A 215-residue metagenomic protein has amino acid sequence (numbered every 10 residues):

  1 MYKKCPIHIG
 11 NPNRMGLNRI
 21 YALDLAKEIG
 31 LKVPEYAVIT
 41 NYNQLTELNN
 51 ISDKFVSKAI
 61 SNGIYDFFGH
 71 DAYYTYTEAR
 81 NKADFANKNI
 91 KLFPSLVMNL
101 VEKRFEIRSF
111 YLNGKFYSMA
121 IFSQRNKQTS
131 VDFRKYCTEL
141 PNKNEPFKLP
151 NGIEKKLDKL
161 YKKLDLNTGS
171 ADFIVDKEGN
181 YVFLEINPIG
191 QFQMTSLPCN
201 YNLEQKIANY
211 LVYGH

Functional and structural regions predicted by a protein language model:
M1-E35, N43-N50: Conserved N-proximal alpha/beta basic substrate-recognition cap immediately N-terminal to, or forming the N-lobe
I7, F55, L96, Y117 (+2 more regions): Protein kinase-like catalytic core scaffold
L31, R104, N113-K115, L166-T168 (+1 more regions): Coil-to-beta-strand transition motifs
E35-T40, E78: Short acidic-hydrophobic, aromatic-tinged amphipathic segments that line or gate anion-handling sites
N50-P146: Phosphate-binding site of ATP-dependent enzymes
N144-K155, K159-N167, V175-H215: C-terminal active-site "lid" helix and adjoining low-complexity regulatory extension at the edge of ATP-using catalytic
D172: Nucleotide-cofactor and metal-assisted catalytic machinery
